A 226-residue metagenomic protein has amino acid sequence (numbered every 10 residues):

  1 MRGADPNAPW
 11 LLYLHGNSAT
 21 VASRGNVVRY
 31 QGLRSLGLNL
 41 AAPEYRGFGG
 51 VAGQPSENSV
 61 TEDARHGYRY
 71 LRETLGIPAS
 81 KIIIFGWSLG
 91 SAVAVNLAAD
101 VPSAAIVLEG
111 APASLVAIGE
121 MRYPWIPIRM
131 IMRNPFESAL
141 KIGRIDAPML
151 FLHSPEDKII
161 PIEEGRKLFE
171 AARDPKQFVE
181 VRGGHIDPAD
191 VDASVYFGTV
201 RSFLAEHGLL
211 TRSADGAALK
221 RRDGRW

Functional and structural regions predicted by a protein language model:
M1-Y70, A98: Membrane-embedded segments
Y70-T74, S80-W125: Primarily recognizes the serine-hydrolase "nucleophile elbow" in alpha/beta-hydrolase and SGNH/GDSL folds
A104-A105, A111-A147, A205: Mobile cap/lid helix-loop segments that gate and shape the active-site cleft of serine hydrolases
S138, A147, P161-E170: Short alpha-helix in the alpha/beta-hydrolase fold that links the catalytic acid
R144-D146, L150-H153, D157: Short beta-strand/loop motif that positions the catalytic acidic residue of the alpha/beta-hydrolase fold
P155-I160, I186-D187: Acidic catalytic loop of the alpha/beta-hydrolase fold
R166-P188: Catalytic histidine neighborhood in serine/cysteine hydrolases with alpha/beta-hydrolase-type architecture
A189-F203: Post-His helix in hydrolase/transferase enzymes
